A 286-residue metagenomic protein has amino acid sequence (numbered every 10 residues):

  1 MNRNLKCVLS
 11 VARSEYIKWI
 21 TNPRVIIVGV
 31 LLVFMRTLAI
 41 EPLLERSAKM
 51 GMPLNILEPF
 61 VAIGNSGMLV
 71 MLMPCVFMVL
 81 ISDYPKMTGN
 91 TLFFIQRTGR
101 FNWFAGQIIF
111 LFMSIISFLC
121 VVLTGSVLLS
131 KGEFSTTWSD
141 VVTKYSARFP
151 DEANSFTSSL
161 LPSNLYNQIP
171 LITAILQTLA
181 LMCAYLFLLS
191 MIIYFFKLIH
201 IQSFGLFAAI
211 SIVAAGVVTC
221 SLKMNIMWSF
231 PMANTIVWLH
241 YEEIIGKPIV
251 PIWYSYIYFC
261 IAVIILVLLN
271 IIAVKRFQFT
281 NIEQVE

Functional and structural regions predicted by a protein language model:
M1-V30: Aromatic- and glycine-rich beta-strand/loop motifs that create alpha-glucan
I17-I20, F101-N102, F195-S203, F277: Membrane-interface helix-boundary motifs at transmembrane edges
V28-V33, S203-V217, Q284-E286: Central hydrophobic cores of alpha-helical transmembrane segments in multi-pass integral membrane proteins
L32-I40, S211-L222, V237-H240: Aromatic-anchored segments of alpha-helical transmembrane domains
M35-S82, A105-L198, A233-C260: Secretory targeting signals
M78, G89, I192, L269-N270: Hydrophobic/aromatic residues in alpha-helical transmembrane segments
V79-Q96: Transmembrane helix boundary and interhelical loop/hinge segments in multi-pass membrane proteins
F195-I199, A262-E286: Junction motif at the cytosolic side of a transmembrane helix
